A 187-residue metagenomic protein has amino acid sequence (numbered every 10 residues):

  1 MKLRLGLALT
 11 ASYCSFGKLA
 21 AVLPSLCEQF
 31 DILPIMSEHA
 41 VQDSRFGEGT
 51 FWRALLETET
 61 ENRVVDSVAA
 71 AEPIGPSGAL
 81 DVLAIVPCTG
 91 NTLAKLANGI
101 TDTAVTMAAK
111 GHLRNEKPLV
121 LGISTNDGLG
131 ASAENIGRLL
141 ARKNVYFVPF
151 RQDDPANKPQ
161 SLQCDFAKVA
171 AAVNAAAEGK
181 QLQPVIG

Functional and structural regions predicted by a protein language model:
M1-L119, S124-G187: A cross-family phosphate/adenosyl-ligand binding-site feature
